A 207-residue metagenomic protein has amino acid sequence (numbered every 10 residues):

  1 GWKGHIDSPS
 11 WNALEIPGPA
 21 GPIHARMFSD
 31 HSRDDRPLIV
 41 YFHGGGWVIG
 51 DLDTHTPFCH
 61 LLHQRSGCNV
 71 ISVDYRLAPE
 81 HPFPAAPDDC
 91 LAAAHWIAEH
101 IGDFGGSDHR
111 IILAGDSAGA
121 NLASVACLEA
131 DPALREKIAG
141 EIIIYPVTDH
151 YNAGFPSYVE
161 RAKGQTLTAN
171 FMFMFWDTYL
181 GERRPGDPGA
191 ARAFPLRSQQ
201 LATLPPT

Functional and structural regions predicted by a protein language model:
G1-K3: N-terminal targeting or regulatory segments adjacent to alpha/beta-hydrolase or S9 domains
H5-S8: Short loop/turn motifs at secondary-structure junctions and domain boundaries
S10-T207: Alpha/beta-hydrolase superfamily serine-hydrolase fold, recognizing
